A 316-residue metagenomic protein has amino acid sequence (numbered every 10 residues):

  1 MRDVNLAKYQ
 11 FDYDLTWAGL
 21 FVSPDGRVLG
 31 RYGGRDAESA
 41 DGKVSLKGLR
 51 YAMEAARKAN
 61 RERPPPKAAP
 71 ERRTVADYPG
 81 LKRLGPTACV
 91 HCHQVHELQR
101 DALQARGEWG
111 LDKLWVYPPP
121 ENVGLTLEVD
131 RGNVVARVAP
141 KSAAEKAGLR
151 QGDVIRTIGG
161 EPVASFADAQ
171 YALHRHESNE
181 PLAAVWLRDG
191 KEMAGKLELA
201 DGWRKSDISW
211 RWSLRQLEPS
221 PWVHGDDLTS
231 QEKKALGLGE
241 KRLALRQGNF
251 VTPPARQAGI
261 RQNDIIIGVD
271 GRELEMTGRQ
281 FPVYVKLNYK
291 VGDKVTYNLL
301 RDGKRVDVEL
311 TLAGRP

Functional and structural regions predicted by a protein language model:
M1-V4: Thiol-based oxidoreductase modules, predominantly thioredoxin-like and allied folds used for disulfide exchange
K8-D12: Short consensus segments that form the blades of beta-propeller domains, in both extracellular/periplasmic
T16-R35: A short, hydrophobic beta-strand/beta-hairpin element that forms part of a small beta-sheet core
R35, E161, A169, L199-A200 (+3 more regions): A generic structural motif
R35-G124, V129: Sequence context surrounding c-type heme c attachment/ligation sites in exported
V90-R137, K196-L245, D307-P316: PDZ/PDZ-like peptide-tail recognition elements
Y117-T157, E161-A164, P221-G268, R272-M276: PDZ/PDZ-like domain segments forming the peptide/carboxylate-binding groove, activating on the N-terminal beta-strands
R156, Y171-W210, A258-R261, I267 (+1 more regions): PDZ-domain C-terminal substructure recognizer with occasional recognition of PDZ-binding tails
